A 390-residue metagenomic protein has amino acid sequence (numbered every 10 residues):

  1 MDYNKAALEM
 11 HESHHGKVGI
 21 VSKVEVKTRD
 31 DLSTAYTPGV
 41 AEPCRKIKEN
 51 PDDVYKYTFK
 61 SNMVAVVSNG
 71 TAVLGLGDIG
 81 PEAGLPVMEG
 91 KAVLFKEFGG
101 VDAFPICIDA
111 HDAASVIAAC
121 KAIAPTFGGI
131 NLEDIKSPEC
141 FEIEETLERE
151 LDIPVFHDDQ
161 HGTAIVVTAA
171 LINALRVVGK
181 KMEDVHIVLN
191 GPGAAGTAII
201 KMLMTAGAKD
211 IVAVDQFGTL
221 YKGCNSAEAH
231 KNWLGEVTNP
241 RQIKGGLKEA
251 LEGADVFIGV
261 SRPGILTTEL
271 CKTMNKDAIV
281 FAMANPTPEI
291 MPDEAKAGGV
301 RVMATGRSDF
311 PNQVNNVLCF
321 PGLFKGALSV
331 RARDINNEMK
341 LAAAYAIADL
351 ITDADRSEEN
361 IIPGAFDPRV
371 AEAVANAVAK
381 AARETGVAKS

Functional and structural regions predicted by a protein language model:
M1-I153, A375, A381, T385 (+1 more regions): N-terminal ligand-binding/catalytic initiation module
Y55-K60, K96-E97, A122-A124, E148-R149 (+7 more regions): Solvent-exposed alpha-helices and their adjacent loops that cap or buttress functional pockets in soluble metabolic
L74, I79-G99, H157, H161 (+2 more regions): Glycine-rich phosphate/diphosphate-binding loop of Rossmann-like nucleotide-binding domains
P105, N131-D134, V155-D158, L189 (+5 more regions): General beta-strand structural signal in soluble alpha/beta enzymes
E150-A164, V280-N285: Short, acidic/small-residue loops that bind anionic groups at enzyme active sites
D158-D159, V178, A282-S390: Adenosine-phosphate binding glycine-rich loop
N232-R301, R307-D309: Rossmann-like adenosine-cofactor binding region
